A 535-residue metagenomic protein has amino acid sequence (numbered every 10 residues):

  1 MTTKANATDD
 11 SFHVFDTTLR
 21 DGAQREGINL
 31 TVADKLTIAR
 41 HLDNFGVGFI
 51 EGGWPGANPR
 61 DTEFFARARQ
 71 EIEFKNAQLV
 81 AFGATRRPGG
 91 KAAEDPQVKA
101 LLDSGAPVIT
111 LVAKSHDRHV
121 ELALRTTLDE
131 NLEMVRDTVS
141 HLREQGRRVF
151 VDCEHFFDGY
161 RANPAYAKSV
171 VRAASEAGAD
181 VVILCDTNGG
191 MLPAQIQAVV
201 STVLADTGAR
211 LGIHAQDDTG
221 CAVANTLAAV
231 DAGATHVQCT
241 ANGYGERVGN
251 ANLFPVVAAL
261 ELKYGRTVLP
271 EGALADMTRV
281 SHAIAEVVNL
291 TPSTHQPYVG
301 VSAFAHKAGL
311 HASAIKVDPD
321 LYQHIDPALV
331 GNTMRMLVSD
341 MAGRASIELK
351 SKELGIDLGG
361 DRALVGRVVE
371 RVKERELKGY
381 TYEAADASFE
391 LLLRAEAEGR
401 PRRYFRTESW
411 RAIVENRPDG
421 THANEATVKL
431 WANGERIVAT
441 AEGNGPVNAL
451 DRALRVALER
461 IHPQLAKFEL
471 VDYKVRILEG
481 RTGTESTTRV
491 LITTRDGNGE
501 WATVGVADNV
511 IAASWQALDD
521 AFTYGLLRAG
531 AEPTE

Functional and structural regions predicted by a protein language model:
T2-F12, D16-R20, A258, Y264-V438 (+1 more regions): A mid-to-C-terminal "edge-of-domain" accessory segment
F12-V14, D21-I50, A57, F65-F74 (+2 more regions): Alpha/beta enzyme core
F74-F82: A glycine-rich helix N-cap at a beta->alpha junction
L184, Q238-E246, E261-P270, V330-L337 (+2 more regions): Short beta-alpha connecting loops at secondary-structure transitions that line or flank enzyme active sites
N188-M191, A198-V317, Q323: Catalytic alpha/beta core domains of metabolic enzymes, predominantly
G420, R436-A439, P446-L458: Conserved mixed alpha/beta catalytic, RNA-binding, or beta-rich assembly cores of soluble enzyme, regulatory
I461-R495: Generic long, charged, amphipathic alpha-helical segments
G499-T534: Mixed-charge, glycine-accented linear interaction segment located at domain edges/termini
